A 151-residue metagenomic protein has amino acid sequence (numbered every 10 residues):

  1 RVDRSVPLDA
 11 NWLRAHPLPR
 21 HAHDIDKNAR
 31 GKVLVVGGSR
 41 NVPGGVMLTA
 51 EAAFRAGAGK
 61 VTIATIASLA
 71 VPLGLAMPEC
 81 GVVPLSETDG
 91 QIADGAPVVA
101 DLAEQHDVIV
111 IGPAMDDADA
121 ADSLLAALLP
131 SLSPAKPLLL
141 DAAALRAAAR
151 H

Functional and structural regions predicted by a protein language model:
R1-H151: Small-residue (G/A/S/T)-rich helix-start motifs and N-terminal tracts that mark the onset
